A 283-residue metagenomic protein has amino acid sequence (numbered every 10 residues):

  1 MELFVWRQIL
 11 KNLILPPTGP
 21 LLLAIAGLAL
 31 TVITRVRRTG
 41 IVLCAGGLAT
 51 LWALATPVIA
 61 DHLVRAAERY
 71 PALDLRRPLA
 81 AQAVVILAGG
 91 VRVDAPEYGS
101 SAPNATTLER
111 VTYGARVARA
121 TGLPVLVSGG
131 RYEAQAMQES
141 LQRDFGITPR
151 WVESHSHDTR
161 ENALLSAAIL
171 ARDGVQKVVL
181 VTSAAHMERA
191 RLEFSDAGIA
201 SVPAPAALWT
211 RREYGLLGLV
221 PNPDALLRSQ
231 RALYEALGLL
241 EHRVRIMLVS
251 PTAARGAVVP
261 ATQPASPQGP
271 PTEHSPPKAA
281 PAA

Functional and structural regions predicted by a protein language model:
M1-T31: Membrane-embedded alpha-helical segments of integral membrane proteins
E2-L10, I59, L63-A67, L233-L240: Hydrophobic alpha-helical segments of integral membrane proteins, encompassing both true transmembrane helices
G19-A26, L43-A53, L233, L237: Lipid-exposed faces of alpha-helical membrane segments in multi-pass integral membrane proteins
V32-G40: Membrane-interface helix-boundary motifs at transmembrane edges
L48, A53-A225, S229, L248: A structural signal for short, hydrophobic/glycine-enriched beta-strand patches
D224-A253: Structured C-terminal subdomain patch of bacterial secreted/periplasmic proteins
A253-A283: Compositionally biased, proline/threonine/alanine/serine-rich low-complexity intrinsically disordered stretches
